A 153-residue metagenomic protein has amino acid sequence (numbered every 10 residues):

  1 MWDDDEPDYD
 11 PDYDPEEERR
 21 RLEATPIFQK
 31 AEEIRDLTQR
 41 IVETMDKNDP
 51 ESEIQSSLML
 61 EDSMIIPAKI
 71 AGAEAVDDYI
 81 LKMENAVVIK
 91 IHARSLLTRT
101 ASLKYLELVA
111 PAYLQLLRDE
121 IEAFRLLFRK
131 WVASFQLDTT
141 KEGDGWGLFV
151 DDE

Functional and structural regions predicted by a protein language model:
M1-E153: Amphipathic alpha-helical assembly/interaction segments
